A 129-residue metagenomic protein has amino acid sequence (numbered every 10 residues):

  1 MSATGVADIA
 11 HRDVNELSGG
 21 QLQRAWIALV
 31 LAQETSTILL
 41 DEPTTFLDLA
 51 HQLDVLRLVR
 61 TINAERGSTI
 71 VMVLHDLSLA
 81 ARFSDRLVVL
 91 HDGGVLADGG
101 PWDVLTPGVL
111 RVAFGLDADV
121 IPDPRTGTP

Functional and structural regions predicted by a protein language model:
M1-I9: Conserved ABC ATPase "signature" region
D13-L17, Q21: Conserved ABC ATPase signature
E34: Conserved catalytic motifs of ABC-family nucleotide-binding domains
I38-E42: Catalytic Walker B motif of ABC-type/P-loop ATPase nucleotide-binding domains
Q52-R66: Helical segment within the ABC ATPase nucleotide-binding domain
T106-P129: ABC ATPase nucleotide-binding domains
